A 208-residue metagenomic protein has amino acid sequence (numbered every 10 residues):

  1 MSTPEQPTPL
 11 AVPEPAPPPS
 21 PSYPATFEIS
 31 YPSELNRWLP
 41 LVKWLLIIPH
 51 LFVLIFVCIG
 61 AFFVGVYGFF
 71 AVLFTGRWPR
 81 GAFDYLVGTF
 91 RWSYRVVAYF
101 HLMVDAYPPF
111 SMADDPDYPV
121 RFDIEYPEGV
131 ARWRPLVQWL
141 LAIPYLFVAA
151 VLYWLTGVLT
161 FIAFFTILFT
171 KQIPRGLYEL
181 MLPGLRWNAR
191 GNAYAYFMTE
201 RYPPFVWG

Functional and structural regions predicted by a protein language model:
M1-Y31, S111-F122, P204-G208: Low-complexity, intrinsically disordered extramembrane tails and loops of integral membrane proteins
T26-P40, W44, P119-L141: Membrane interfacial helix-start motif at the N-side
P32-E34, G68-D84, P127-G129, A163-E179 (+2 more regions): A cross-kingdom feature marking solvent-exposed beta-strand/loop segments within repeated, beta-rich binding/scaffold
W38-V72, W133-L168: Hydrophobic alpha-helical transmembrane segments in multi-pass membrane proteins
L41, L45-I48, A82-V104, L136 (+2 more regions): Hydrophobic alpha-helical segments of integral membrane proteins, encompassing both true transmembrane helices
F70-L102, A106-V120, R132: Acidic (E/D-rich), amphipathic helical modules within compact regulatory domains
F100-D114, R121-E128, Y145, E179 (+1 more regions): Juxtamembrane C-terminal module of membrane proteins
